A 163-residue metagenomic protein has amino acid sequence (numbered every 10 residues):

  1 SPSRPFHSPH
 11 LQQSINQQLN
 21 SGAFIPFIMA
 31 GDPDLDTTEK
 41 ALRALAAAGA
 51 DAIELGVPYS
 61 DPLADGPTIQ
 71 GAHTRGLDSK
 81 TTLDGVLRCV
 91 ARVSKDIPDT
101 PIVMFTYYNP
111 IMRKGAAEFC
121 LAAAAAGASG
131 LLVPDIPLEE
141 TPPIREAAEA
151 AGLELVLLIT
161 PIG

Functional and structural regions predicted by a protein language model:
S1-F27, V90-K95: N-terminal amphipathic alpha-helix/helix-capping segment at the start of soluble metabolic enzymes
F6-S14, D61-G71, T81-A91, I111-A117 (+2 more regions): Active-site-adjacent beta->alpha loops and helix N-cap segments on the catalytic face of soluble alpha/beta enzymes
F24-I28, I53-L55, I102-T106, L131-V133 (+1 more regions): Hydrophobic faces of well-ordered beta-strands that scaffold small-molecule active sites in alpha/beta enzyme cores
P26, L45, G56, A123: Conserved, mostly hydrophobic/aromatic
L35-A44, I111-A122, I162-G163: Short, acidic/polar
T37, E54-A64, G76-D78, D84-N109 (+1 more regions): Catalytic cores and adjacent flexible loops of soluble metabolic enzymes that perform enolate/carbanion chemistry on
T38-A44, D65-H73: Glycine-rich loop at the start of a catalytic domain that most often binds anionic cofactors/ligands
